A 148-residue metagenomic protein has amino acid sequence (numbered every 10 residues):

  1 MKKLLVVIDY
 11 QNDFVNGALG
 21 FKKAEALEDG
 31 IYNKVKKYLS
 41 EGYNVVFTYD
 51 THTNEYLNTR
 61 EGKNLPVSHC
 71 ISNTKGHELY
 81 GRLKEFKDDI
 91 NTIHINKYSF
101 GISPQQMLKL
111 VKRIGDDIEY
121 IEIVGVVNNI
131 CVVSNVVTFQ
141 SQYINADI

Functional and structural regions predicted by a protein language model:
M1-H94, G115: Active-site acidic carboxylates
L19, E78, Q106, V133-S134: Generic recognition of short, well-ordered alpha-helical segments
G30-K37, V133-I144: Histidine-anchored nucleotide/phosphate-binding helix
E41-Y43, Y143-D147: A short helix->loop->beta-strand "cap" motif at the edges of active sites that frequently abuts
N96, I118-C131: Glycine-rich anion-binding loop/nest that anchors nucleotide
N96-Y98, I102: Active-site rim beta-loop-alpha module in soluble metabolic enzymes
Q106-D116: Short amphipathic alpha-helix with an adjacent loop that forms part of the alpha/beta core around
